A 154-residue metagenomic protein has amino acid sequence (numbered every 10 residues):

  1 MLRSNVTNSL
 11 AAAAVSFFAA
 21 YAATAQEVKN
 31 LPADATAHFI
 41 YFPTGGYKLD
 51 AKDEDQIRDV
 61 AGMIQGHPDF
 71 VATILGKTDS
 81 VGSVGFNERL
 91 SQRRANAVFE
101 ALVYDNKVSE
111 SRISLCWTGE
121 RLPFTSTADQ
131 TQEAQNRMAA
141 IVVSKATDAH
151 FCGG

Functional and structural regions predicted by a protein language model:
M1-A11: Bacterial N-terminal signal peptides that target proteins for export
S4, A19-A20: Generic detector of N-terminal low-structure segments
A11-A19: Bacterial N-terminal signal peptides
Y21-V71, V108, S144-G154: Periplasmic peptidoglycan-binding/tethering modules of Gram-negative envelope proteins
V71-K77: A contiguous binding-surface segment within folded domains or other stable secondary-structure elements
T78-G153: Periplasmic OmpA-like peptidoglycan-binding domain that tethers envelope proteins to the cell wall
